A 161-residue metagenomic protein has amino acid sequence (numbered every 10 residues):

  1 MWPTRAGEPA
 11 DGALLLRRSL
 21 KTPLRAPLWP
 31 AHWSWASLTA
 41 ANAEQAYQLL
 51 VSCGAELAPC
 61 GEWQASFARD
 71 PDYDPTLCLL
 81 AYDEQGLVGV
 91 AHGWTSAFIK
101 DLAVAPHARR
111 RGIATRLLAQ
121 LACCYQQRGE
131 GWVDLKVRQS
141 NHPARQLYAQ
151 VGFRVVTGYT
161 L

Functional and structural regions predicted by a protein language model:
M1, Y125-K136: Conserved GNAT acetyl-CoA-binding A-motif
M1-D11, R111, T115, Q139-T157: Conserved active-site alpha-helix within GNAT-family acetyltransferase domains
M1-H32, L161: Acyl-donor-binding surface of acyltransferase catalytic domains
W33-Q48: A short beta-loop-alpha structural element at the N-terminal edge of CoA-dependent acyl/N-acetyltransferase catalytic
A55-V88: Active-site rim helix/loop that mediates acceptor-substrate recognition in acyltransferases
L80, G86-A103: Conserved beta-strand in the GNAT
L102-R110, R138: A short, internal acetyl-CoA/4′-phosphopantetheine-binding micro-motif in the GNAT/acyltransferase core
R109, L118-Q126: A conserved short alpha-helix in the GNAT/GCN5 acetyltransferase fold that borders and helps form the acetyl-CoA
